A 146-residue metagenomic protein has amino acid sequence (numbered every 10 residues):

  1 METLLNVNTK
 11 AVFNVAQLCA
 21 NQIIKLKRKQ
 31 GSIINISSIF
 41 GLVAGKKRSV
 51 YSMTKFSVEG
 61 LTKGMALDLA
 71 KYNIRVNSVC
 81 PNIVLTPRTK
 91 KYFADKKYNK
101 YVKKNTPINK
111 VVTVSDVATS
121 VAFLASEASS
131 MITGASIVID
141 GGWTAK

Functional and structural regions predicted by a protein language model:
M1-T3, V102: Substrate-binding pocket helix/loop in short-chain dehydrogenase/reductase
A16, T54, T62: Active-site helix of classical SDR
S38: Residue(s) in the substrate-gating loop at a strand-loop-helix junction that position the organic substrate next
V43-S49, K71, N109, E127: Active-site loop immediately N-terminal to the catalytic Tyr-X3-Lys motif of short-chain dehydrogenase/reductase
A44-S52, G64, T89: Active-site loop-to-helix junction immediately N-terminal to the catalytic Tyr of the SDR YXXXK motif in Rossmann-fold
A70-R75, I132-G134: Short, small/polar-rich loop/turn modules that mediate ligand/substrate recognition or access, typified
K110-I139, T144: C-terminal substrate-recognition "lid" of short-chain dehydrogenase/reductases
